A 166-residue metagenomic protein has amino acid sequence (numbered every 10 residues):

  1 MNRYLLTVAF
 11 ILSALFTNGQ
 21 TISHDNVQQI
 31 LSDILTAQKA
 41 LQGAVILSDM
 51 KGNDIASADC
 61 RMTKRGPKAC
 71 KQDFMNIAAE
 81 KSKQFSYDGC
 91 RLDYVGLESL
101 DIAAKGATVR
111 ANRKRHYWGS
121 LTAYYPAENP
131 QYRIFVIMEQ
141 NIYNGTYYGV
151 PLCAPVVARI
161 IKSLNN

Functional and structural regions predicted by a protein language model:
M1-Y4: Positively charged n-region of N-terminal signal peptides that target proteins for export
A9-N18: Hydrophobic h-region of N-terminal signal peptides that target proteins for export in Gram-negative bacteria
Q20-M50: Beta-lactamase-like hydrolase cores
A44-S48, I55-S57, R133-I137: Soluble periplasmic/extracytoplasmic beta-strand elements of cell-envelope proteins
D49-K51, A127-E128: Short acidic-glycine loop/turn motifs at beta-strand connectors
G52-P67: Short, conserved catalytic-motif segment at the N-terminal edge
K68-N166: Active-site beta-strand/loop architecture of penicillin-binding DD-peptidases
